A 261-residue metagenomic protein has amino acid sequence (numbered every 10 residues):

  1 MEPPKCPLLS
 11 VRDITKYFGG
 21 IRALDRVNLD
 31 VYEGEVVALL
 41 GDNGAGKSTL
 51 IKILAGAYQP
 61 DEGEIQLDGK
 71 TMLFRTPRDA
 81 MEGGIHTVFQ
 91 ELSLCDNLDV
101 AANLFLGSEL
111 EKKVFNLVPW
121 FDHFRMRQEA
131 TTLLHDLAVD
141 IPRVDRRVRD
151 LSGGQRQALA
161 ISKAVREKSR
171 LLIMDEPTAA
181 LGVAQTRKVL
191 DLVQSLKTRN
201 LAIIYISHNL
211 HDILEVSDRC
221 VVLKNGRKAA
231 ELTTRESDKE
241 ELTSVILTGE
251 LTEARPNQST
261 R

Functional and structural regions predicted by a protein language model:
E2-R261: Glycine-rich phosphate-binding loops of nucleotide-dependent enzymes
